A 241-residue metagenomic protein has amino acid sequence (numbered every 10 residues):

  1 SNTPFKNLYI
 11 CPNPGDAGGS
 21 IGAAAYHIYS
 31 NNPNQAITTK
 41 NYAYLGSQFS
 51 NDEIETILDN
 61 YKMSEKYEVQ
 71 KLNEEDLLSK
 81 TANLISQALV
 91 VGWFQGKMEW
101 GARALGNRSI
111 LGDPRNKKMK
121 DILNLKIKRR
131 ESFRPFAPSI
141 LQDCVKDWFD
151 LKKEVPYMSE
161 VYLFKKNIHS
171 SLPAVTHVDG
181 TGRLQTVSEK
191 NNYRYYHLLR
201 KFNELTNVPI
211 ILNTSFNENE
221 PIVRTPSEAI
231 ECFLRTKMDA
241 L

Functional and structural regions predicted by a protein language model:
S1-L241: Flexible beta->alpha loop and helix N-cap segments adjacent to enzyme active/binding sites
